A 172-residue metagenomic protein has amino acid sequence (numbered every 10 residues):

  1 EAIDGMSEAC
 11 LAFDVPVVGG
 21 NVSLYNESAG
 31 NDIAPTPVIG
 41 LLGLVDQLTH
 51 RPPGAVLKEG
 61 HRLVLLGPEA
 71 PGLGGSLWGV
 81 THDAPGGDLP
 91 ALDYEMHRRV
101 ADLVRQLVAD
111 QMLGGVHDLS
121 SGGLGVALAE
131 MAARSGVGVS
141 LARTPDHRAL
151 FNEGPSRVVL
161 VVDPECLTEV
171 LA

Functional and structural regions predicted by a protein language model:
E1-P71, S76-T81, P85-G86: Glycine-rich phosphate/pyrophosphate-binding loop regions near the starts of catalytic domains
A2-A9, F13, V18, V22-V38 (+2 more regions): Glycine-/charge-enriched secondary-structure boundary and capping motifs
L42-L44, D88-A91, S140-L141: Glycine-rich loops and low-complexity Gly/Arg-rich segments that provide flexible linkers or classic glycine-based
T49, D83-L92, D146-H147, N152-V158: Short beta-alpha connecting loops at secondary-structure transitions that line or flank enzyme active sites
L65-P68, G75-V116: A glycine- and small/hydrophobic-rich beta-loop-beta segment that serves as a flexible "lid/hinge" or phosphate-binding
